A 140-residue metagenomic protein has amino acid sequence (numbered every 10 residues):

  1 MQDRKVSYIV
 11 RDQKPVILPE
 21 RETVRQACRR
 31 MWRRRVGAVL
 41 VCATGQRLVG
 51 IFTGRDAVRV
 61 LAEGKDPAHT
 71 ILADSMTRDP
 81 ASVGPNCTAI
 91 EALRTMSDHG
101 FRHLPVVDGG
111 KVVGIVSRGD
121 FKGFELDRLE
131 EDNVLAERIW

Functional and structural regions predicted by a protein language model:
M1-W140: Tandem CBS (Cystathionine beta-synthase) repeat/Bateman regulatory domains
